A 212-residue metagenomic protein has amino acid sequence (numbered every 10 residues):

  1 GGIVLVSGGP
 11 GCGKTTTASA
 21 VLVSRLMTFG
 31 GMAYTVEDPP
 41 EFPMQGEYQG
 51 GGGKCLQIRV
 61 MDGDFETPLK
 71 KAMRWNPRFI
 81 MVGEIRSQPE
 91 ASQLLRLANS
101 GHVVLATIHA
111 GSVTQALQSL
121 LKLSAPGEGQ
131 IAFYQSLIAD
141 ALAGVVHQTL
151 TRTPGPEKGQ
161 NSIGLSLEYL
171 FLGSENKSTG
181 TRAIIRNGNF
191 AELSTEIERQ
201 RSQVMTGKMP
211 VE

Functional and structural regions predicted by a protein language model:
G1-E212: Short, flexible helix-loop junctions that flank or precede catalytic/ligand sites
